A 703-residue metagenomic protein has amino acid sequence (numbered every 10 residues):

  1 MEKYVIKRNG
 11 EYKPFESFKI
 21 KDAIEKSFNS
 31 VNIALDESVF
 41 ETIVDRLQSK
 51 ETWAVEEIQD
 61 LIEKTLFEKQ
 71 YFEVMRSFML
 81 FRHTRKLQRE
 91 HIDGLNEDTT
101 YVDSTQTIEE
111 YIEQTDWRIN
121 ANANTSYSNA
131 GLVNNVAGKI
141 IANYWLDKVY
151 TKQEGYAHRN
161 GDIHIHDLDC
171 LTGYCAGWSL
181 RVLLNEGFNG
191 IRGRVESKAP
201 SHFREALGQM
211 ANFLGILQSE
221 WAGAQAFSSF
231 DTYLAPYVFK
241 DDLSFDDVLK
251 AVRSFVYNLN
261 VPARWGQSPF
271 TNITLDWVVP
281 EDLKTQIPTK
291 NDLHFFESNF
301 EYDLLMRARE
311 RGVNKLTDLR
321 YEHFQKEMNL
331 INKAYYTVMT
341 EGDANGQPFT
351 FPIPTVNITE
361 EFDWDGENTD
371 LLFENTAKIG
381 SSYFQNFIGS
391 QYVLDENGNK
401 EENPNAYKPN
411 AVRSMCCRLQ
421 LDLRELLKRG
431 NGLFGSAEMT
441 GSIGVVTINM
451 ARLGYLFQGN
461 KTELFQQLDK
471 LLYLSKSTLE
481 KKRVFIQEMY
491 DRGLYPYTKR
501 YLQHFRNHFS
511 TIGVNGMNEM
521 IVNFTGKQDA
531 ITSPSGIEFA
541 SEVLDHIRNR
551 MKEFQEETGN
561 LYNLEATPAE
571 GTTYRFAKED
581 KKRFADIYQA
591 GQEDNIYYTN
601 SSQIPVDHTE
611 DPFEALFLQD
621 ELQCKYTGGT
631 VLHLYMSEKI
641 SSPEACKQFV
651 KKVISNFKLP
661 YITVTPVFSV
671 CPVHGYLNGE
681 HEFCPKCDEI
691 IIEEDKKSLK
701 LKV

Functional and structural regions predicted by a protein language model:
M1-V102, H504: Charged, amphipathic alpha-helical regulatory modules used for macromolecular assembly or allosteric control
E16, I20, A226, G513-M517: Catalytic-loop motifs flanking and including active-site residues across diverse enzymes
K21, F40, L472, K476-L479 (+1 more regions): Hydrophobic faces of stable alpha-helices that mediate helix-helix packing
E25, K476, E480, N518-V522: Amphipathic, well-packed alpha-helical segments that form the structural scaffold of globular domains
L47, L66-K69, Y233-V238, I521-T525 (+1 more regions): Generic structural signal for hydrophobic core residues of well-folded globular domains
L95-R506, K527, S533-V703: Conserved catalytic cores of very large enzyme subunits
T232, S510-N523, D545: Contiguous, well-ordered alpha-helical segments that form the cores/surfaces of helical PPI scaffolds
